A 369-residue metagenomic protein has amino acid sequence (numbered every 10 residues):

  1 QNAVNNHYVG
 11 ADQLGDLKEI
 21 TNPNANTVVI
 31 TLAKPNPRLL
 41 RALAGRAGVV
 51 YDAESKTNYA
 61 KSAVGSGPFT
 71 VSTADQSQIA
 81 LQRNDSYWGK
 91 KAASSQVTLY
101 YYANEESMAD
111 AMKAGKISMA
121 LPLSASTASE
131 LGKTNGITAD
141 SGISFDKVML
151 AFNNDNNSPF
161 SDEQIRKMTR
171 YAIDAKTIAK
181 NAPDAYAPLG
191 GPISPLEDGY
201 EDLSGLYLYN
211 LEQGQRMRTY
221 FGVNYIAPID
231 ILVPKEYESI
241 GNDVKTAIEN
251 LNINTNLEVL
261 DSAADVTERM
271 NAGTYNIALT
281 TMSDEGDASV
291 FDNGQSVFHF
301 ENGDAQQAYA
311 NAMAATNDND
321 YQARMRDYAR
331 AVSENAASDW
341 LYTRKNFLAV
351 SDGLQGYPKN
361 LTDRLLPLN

Functional and structural regions predicted by a protein language model:
V9-Y51: Surface-exposed binding/hinge segments that line and control ligand-binding clefts or catalytic entry sites
R41-A92, Q96, E106: Gly/Pro-rich hinge or "lid" segments in bacterial periplasmic/extracellular proteins
Q82-S86, G142-M168, A172, N181 (+3 more regions): A bilobed periplasmic-binding-protein/Venus flytrap-type ligand-binding module shared by bacterial periplasmic
S86-E130: Ligand-site clamp/hinge motif
N156-E197, V332-A337: Periplasmic-binding protein-like
D184-Y220, S239: Structural transition elements
T219-D284: Ligand/substrate-recognition segments at binding pockets and active sites
N256-A264, S289-G353, N369: Extracytoplasmic/peripheral linker and loop segments enriched in polar/acidic and small residues with frequent Thr/Pro
